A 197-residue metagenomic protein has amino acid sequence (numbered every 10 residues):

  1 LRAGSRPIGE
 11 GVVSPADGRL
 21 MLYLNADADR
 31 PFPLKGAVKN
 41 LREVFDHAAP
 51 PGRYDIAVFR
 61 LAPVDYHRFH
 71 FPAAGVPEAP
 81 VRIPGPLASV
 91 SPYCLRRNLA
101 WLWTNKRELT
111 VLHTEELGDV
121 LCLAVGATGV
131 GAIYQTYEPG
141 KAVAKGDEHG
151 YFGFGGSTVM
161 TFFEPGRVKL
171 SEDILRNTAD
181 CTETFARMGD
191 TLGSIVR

Functional and structural regions predicted by a protein language model:
L1-R197: Contiguous, well-folded functional domains in the mature portion of proteins
